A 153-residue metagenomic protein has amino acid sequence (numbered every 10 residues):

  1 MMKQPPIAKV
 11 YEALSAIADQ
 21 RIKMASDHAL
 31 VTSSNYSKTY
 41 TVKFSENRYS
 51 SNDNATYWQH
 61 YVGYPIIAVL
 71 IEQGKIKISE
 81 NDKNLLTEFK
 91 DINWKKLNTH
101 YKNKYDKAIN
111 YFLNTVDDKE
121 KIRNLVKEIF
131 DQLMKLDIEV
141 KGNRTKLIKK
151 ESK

Functional and structural regions predicted by a protein language model:
M1-K153: Long, low-complexity, compositionally biased intrinsically disordered regions
